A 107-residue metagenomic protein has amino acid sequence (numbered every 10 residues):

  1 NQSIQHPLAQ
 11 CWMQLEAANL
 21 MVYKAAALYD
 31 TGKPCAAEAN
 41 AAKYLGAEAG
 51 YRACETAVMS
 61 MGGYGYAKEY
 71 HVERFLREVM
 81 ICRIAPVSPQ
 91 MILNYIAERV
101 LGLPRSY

Functional and structural regions predicted by a protein language model:
N1-Y107: Alpha-helical interface subdomain recognition
